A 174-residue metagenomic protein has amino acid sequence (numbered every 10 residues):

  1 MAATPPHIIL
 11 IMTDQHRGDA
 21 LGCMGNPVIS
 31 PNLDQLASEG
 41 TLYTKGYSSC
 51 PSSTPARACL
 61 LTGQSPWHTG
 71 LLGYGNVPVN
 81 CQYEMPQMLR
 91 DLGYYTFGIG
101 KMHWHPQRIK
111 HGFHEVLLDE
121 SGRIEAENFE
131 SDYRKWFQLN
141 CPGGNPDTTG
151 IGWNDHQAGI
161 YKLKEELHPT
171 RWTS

Functional and structural regions predicted by a protein language model:
M1-S174: Formylglycine-dependent sulfatase
